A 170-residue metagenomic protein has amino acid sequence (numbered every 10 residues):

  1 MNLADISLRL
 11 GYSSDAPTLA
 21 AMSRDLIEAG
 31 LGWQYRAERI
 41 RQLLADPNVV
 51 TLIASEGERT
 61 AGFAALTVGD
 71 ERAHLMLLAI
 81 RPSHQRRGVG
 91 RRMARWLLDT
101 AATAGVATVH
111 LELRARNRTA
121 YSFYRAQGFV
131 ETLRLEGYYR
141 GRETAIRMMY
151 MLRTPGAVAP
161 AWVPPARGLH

Functional and structural regions predicted by a protein language model:
N2-I6, L10-R87, A94-T100, A104 (+2 more regions): Acetyl-CoA-dependent GNAT
S23, F63, H84, F123 (+2 more regions): Conserved hydrophobic/aromatic "anchor" residues that stabilize well-ordered secondary structure elements
A37, E58, A115, Y138-Y139: Conserved beta-strand edge residues that scaffold enzyme active sites
A94, N117-A120, G137-R142: Short glycine/proline-centered loop/turn elements that form peptide/ligand docking sites
H110-L113, R125, V130-R147: Conserved catalytic-core motifs of GNAT/GCN5-like acyltransferases
T119, G156-A157: Residue-level signal for secondary-structure boundary sites
